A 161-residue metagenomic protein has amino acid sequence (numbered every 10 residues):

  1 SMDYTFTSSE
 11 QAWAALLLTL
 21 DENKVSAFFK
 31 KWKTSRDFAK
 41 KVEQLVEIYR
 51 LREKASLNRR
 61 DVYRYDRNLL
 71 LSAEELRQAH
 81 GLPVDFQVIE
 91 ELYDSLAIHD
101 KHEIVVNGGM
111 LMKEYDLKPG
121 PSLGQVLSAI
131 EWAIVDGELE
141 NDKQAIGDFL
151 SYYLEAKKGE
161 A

Functional and structural regions predicted by a protein language model:
S1-A161: C-terminal subdomains that position terminal phosphate/3'-OH groups for nucleotidyl transfer/ligation, primarily on
